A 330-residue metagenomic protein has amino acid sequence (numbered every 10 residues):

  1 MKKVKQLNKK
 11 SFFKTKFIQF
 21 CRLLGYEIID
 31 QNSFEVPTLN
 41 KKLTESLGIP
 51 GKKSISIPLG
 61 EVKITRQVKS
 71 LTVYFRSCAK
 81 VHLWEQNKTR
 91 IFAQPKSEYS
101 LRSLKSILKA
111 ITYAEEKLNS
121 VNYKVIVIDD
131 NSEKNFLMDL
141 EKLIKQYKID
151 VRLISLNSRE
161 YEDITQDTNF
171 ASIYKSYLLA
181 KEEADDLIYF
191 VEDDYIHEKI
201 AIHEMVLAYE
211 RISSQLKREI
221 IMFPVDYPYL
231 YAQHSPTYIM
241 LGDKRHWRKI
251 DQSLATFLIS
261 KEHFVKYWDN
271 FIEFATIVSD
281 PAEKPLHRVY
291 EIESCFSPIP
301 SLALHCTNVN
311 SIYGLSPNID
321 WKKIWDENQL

Functional and structural regions predicted by a protein language model:
M1-S56: Membrane-proximal basic amphipathic "stem/tether" segments
L71-F75, I107, Y123-V127: Hydrophobic targeting segments
T72-R102: A solvent-exposed, charged loop/short amphipathic helix patch at secondary-structure junctions
Q86-K88, E133-D185: Active-site-proximal specificity loops/subdomain of glycosyltransferases
I91-V121: Short, acidic, metal-binding catalytic loop of nucleotide-sugar glycosyltransferases
N119-S132, S155-S158: Short beta-strand/loop segment that forms part of the nucleotide-sugar
Q166-N169, A180-K181, L187-Y189, I196-F271: Conserved catalytic core of nucleotide-sugar-dependent glycosyltransferases
I250, K261-L330: C-terminal catalytic/acceptor-binding lobe
